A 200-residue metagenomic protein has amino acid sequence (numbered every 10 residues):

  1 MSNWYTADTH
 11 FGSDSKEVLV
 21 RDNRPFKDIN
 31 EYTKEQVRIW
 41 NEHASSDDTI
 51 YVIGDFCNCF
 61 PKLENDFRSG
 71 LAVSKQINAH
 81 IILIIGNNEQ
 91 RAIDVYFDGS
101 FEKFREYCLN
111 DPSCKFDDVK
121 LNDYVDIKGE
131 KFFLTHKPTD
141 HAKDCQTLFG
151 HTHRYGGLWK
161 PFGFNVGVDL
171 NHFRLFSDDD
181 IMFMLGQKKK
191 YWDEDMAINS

Functional and structural regions predicted by a protein language model:
M1-W4: Extreme N-terminal starter segment of soluble prokaryotic enzymes
T6, F11-L121: Core catalytic region of metal-dependent phosphoesterases/phosphodiesterases, especially metallo-beta-lactamase-like
G99-N199: Conserved beta-sheet core of the metallophosphoesterase superfamily
